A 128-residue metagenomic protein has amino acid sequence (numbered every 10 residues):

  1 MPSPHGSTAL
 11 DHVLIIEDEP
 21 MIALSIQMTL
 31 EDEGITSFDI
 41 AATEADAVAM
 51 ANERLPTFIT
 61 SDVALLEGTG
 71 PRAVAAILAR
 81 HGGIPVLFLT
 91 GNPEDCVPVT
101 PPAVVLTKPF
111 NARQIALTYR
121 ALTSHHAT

Functional and structural regions predicted by a protein language model:
M1-L14, M21, A75, V104 (+1 more regions): Non-catalytic signal-transmission and effector/linker regions of two-component phosphorelay proteins
P20-D39: Two-component/phosphorelay signaling modules centered on CheY-like receiver
I40, L65-G68: Residue-level signal for the "D+5" position in two-component response regulator receiver
T43, T69-R72: Acidic catalytic/metal-coordinating carboxylates
D46-A47: Short alpha-helical segment
R54-T60, L65: Active-site beta3 strand of CheY-like receiver
P71-G83: Short amphipathic alpha-helix used as the core "switch/output" element in two-component signaling
L89-T90: Hydrophobic/aromatic residues positioned on beta-strands within the core alpha/beta folds
